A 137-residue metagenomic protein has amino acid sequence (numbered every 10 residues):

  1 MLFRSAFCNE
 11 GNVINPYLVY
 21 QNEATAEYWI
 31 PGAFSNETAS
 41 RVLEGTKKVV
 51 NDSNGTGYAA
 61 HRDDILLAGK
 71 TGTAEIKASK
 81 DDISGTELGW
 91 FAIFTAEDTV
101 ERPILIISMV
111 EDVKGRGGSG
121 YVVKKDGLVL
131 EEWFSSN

Functional and structural regions predicted by a protein language model:
M1: Extracellular interaction modules
R4-P31, V50-N137: Active-site beta-strand/loop architecture of penicillin-binding DD-peptidases
